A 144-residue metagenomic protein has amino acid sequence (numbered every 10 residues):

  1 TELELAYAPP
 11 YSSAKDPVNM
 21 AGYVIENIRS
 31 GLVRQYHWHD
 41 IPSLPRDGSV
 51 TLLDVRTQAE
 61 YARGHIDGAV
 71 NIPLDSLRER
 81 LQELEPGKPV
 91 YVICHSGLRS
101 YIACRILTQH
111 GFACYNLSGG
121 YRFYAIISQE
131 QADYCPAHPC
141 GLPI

Functional and structural regions predicted by a protein language model:
E2-P9, S13-H39, R46-V50, Q58-Y91 (+1 more regions): Rhodanese-like catalytic fold shared by cysteine-dependent sulfurtransferases and DSP/PTP-type phosphatases
